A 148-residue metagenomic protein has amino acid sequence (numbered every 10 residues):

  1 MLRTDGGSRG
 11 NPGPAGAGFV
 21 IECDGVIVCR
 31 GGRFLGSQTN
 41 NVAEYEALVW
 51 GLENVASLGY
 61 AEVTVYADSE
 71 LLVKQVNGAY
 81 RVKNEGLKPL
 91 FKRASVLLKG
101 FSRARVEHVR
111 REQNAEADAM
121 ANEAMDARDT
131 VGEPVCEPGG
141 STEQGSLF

Functional and structural regions predicted by a protein language model:
M1-V42, E53-A61, L147: RNase H-like nuclease fold core
L2, N41, Q113-A115, G140: Exposed, low-complexity/repetitive linear segments and helix-based recognition motifs, biased toward charged/polar
G7-N11, V49-M120: RNase H catalytic domain
P14, E53, N77, A127 (+1 more regions): Hydrophobic alpha-helical membrane-insertion segments
F34-V42, E46, V82-E85, P89: Residues at secondary-structure transition points
E44, A117-M125: Alpha-helical transmembrane segments that form the membrane-embedded catalytic/substrate-binding core of multi-pass
R128-F148: Acidic two-metal-ion nuclease catalytic site recognized across multiple nuclease folds, prominently DnaQ/RNase D-T
